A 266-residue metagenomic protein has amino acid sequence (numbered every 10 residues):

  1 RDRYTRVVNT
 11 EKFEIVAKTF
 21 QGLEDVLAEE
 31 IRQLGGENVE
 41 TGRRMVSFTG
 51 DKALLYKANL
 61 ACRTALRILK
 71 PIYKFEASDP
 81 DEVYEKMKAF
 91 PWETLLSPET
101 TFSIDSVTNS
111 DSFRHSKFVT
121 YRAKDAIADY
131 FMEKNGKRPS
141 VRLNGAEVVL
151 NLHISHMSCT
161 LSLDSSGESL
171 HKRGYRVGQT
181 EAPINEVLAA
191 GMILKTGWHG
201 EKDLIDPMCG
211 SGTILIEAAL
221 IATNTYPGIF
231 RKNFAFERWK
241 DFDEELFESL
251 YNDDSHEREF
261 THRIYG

Functional and structural regions predicted by a protein language model:
Y4-A146: Non-catalytic nucleic-acid substrate-recognition regions in nucleic-acid-modifying enzymes
E11, S155-H156: Short flexible coil/turn linkers enriched for glycine and charged/polar residues that connect secondary-structure
R43, L163-S165, M208: Glycine-rich, histidine-containing beta strand-loop boundary motifs that form or position
D51, V107, S155, S162-E168: Generic beta-structure capping elements
F118, R122, A126, G145-E147 (+4 more regions): Residues forming well-ordered secondary-structure scaffolds
L161-K195: SAM-dependent Rossmann-like transferase core, predominantly class I methyltransferases with a strong bias toward
I184-G266: Conserved S-adenosyl-L-methionine
